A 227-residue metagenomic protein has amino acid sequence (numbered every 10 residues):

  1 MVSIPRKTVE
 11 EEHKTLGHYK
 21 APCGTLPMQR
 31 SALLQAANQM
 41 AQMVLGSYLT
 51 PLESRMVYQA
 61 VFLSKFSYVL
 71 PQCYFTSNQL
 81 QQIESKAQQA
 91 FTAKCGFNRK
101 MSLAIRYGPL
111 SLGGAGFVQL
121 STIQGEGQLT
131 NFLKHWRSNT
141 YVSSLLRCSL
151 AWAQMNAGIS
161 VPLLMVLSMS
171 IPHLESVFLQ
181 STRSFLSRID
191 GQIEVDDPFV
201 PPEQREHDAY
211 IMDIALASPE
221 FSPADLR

Functional and structural regions predicted by a protein language model:
M1-E11, C95-P109: Short acidic, Pro/Gly- and aromatic-enriched capping/linker segments at domain boundaries
V2-S77, T130-L145: Basic, alpha-helical interaction scaffolds
G24, Q29, T92-M101: Short helix-interrupting loop/turn segments at helix-coil junctions
N38, L63, Q88, F117-S121: Residue-level recognition of well-ordered secondary-structure positions
S77, Q81-Q82, N98: Conserved nucleotidyltransferase catalytic core and NTase-mimicking acidic/glycine-rich helix/loop elements in nucleic
L80-T92: Short amphipathic alpha-helical coiled-coil/interface segments
R99-R227: Extended C-terminal regions of large enzymes
